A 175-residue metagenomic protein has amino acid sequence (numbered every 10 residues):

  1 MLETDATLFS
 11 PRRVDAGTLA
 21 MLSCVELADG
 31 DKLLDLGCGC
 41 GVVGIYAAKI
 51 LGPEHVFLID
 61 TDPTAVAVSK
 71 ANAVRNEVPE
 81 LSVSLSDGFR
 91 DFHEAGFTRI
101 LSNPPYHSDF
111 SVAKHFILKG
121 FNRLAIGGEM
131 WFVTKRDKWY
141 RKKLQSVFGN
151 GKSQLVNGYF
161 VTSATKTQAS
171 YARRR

Functional and structural regions predicted by a protein language model:
M1-R12, R175: Non-catalytic substrate-recognition/targeting regions of SAM-dependent transferases
A16-S102: Conserved SAM/SAH cofactor-binding pocket of Class I
A47, G120-F121, L144: Class I S-adenosylmethionine-dependent transferase superfamily signal
D60-A65, V112, K135-R136: Short beta->alpha hinge that forms the Motif I/post-I loop of the SAM-binding pocket
K114-I126: A short glycine-rich, Lys/Arg-flanked "PGG" loop and its adjoining helix->strand segment in the class I
G127-T134: Conserved beta-strand signature within the Rossmann-like core of class I S-adenosyl-L-methionine
K135-G149: Conserved class I S-adenosyl-L-methionine
N157-R175: Core SAM-dependent methyltransferase catalytic element
